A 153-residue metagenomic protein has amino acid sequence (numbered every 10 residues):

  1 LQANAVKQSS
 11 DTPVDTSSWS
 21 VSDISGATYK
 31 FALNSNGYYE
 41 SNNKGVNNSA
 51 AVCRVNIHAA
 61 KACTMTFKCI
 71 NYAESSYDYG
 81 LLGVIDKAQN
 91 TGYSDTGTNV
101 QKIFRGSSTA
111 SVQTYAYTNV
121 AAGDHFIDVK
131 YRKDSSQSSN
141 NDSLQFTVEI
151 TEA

Functional and structural regions predicted by a protein language model:
N4-S41: Extracellular glycan-recognition surfaces and repeat-rich motifs
G37-A59, Y77, A110-Y117, N141-Q145: Short beta-strands within extracellular/lumenal beta-sheet-rich domains
H58-K68, A122-F126: Extended extracellular/luminal ectodomain segments enriched in beta-structured repeat modules
A59, C69-A73, Y131-K133: Short beta-strand segments enriched in hydrophobic/aromatic residues within well-folded beta-rich domains
S75-V84: Beta-strand acidic-aromatic groove motif in beta-rich domains, primarily in extracellular
N90-A122: Extracellular carbohydrate recognition and processing domains and analogous Trp-centered ligand-binding platforms
V129-S139: Short beta-strand-plus-loop segments that form exposed binding edges in beta-rich domains
T151-A153: Extracellular interdomain linker/stem segments of modular secreted and single-pass surface proteins
